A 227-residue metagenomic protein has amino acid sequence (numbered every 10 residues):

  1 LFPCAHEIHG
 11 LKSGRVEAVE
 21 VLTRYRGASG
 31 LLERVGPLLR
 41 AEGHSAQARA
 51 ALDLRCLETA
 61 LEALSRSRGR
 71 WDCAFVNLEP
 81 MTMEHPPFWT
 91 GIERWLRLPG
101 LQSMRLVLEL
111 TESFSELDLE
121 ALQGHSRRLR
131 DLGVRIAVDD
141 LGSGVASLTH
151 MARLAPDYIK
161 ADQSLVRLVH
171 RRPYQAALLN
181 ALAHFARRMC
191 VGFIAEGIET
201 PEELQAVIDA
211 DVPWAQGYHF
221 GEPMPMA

Functional and structural regions predicted by a protein language model:
L1-F2, S29, L39-R49, W89 (+1 more regions): C-di-GMP signaling machinery
F2-R40: A short, well-structured catalytic beta-strand-centered motif of the EAL phosphodiesterase domain for c-di-GMP
G10-R15, R24-G30, P80-T82, E109-E116 (+1 more regions): EAL-family c-di-GMP phosphodiesterase catalytic domain
V19-R24, L31, R40-E42, Q47-A51 (+2 more regions): Glycine- and small hydrophobic-enriched segments that form the cores of compact globular domains
A48-A121, G197: Catalytic core of bacterial c-di-GMP phosphodiesterases, primarily the EAL and HD-GYP domains, capturing alpha-helical
T90-R94, A121-G124, P173-N180: Charged helix-capping and loop-helix junction motifs
R130: Conserved ATPase "switch" residues in P-loop NTPase domains
